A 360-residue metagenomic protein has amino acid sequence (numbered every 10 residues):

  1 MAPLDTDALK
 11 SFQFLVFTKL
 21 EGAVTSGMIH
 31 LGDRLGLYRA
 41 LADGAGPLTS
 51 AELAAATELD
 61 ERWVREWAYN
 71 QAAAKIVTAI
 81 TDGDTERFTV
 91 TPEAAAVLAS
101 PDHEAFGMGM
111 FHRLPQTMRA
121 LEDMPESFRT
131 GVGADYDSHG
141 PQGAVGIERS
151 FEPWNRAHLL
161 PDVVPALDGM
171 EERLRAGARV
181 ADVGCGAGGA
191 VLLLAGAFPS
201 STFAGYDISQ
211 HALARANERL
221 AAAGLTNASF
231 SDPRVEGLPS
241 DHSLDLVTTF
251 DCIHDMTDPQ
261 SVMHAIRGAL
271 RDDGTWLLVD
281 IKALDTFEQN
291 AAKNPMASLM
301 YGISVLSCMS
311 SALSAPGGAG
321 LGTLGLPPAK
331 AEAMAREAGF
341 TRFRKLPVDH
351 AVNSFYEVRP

Functional and structural regions predicted by a protein language model:
D7, L15-G36, A40, R65 (+1 more regions): Conserved Class I S-adenosyl-L-methionine-dependent methyltransferase catalytic core
A40-A45, D60-E61: Short helix-capping/hinge SLiMs at alpha-helix to coil transitions
G46-A55: Short acidic, hydrophobic short linear motifs in intrinsically disordered regions
Q116-S261, V279: Conserved adenosyl
Q260-D272: A short glycine-rich, Lys/Arg-flanked "PGG" loop and its adjoining helix->strand segment in the class I
W276-L277, R342: A short hydrophobic/small-residue beta-strand
V279-E337: C-terminal alpha-helical "lid/dimerization" subdomain adjacent to the S-adenosyl-L-methionine
G339-P360: Core SAM-dependent methyltransferase catalytic element
